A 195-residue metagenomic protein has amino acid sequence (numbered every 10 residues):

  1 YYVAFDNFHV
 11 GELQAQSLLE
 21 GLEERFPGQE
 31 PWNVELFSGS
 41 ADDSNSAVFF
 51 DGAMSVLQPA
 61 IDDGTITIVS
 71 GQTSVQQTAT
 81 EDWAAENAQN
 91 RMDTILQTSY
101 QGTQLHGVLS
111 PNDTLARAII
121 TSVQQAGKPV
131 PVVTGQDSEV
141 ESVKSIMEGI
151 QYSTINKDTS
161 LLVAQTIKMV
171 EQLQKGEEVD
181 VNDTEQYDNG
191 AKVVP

Functional and structural regions predicted by a protein language model:
Y1-A4, N33-S38, H106-S110, V130-Q136 (+1 more regions): Structural recognition of the beta-strand scaffold that forms the well-ordered cores of secreted hydrolase catalytic
V3-P31, V48, G52, E86-M92 (+3 more regions): Hydrophobic alpha-helical segments within soluble ligand-binding/sensing domains
Q16-E24, M54-D62, D93-Y100, I120-Q125 (+2 more regions): Sec-exported extracytoplasmic/periplasmic mature domains
P27-E30, D62-G71, Q101-L105: Short, structured loop/turn "capping" segments at alpha-beta junctions
P31-N33, F37-S46, L57-Q58, V69 (+1 more regions): Hinge/cleft segment of the Venus flytrap/periplasmic-binding protein
A53, S74-S145: Hydrophobic alpha-helical
Q58-W83: Short beta-strand elements in bilobed, periplasmic/extracellular small-molecule ligand-binding domains
G107-I120, M147, S153, K157-E178: Extracellular/periplasmic ligand-binding modules, especially the Venus flytrap/periplasmic-binding
